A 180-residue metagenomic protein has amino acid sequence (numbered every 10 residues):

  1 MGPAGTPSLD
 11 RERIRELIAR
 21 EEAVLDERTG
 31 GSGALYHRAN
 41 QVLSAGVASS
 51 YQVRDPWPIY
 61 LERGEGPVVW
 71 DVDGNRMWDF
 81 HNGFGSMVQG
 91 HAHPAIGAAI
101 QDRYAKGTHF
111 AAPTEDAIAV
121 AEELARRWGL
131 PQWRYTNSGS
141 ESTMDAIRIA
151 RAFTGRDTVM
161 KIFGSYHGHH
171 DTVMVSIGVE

Functional and structural regions predicted by a protein language model:
M1-G129: N-terminal glycine-rich, Lys/His-bearing helix-loop that initiates the first secondary-structure elements of many
A119-E180: PLP-dependent aspartate aminotransferase-fold enzymes
